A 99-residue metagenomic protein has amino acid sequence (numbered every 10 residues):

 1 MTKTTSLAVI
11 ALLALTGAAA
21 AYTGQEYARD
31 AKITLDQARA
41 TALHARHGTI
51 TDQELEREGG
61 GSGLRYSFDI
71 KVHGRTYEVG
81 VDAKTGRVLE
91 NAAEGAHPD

Functional and structural regions predicted by a protein language model:
M1-D99: Long, terminal "pre-/pro-" and other extracytoplasmic accessory regions that lie outside the mature folded/catalytic
